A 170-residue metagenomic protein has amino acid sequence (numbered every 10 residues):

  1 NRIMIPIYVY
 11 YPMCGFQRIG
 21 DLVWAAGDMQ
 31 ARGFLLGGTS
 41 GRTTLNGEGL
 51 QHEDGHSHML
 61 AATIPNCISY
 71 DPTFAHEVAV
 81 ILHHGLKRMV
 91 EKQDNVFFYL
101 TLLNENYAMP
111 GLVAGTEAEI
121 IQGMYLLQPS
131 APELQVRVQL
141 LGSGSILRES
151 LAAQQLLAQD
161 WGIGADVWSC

Functional and structural regions predicted by a protein language model:
N1-T63, H76-K87, L141-G144, L151-A152 (+2 more regions): Thiamine diphosphate
R2, R32, V96, V136 (+1 more regions): Residue-level signal for beta-strand positions within conserved beta-sheet cores that form or flank
M4, C67, I163-A165: A structural micro-motif
G33-S40, F98-L103, G162-C170: A generic structural motif
G55-H58, I64-P65, V78-L156: Glycine-/acidic-rich phosphate or pyrophosphate-binding loops and their flanking alpha/beta elements
S69-T73: Short acidic-hydrophobic, aromatic-tinged amphipathic segments that line or gate anion-handling sites
Q159: NTP/phosphate- and nucleic-acid-binding module
